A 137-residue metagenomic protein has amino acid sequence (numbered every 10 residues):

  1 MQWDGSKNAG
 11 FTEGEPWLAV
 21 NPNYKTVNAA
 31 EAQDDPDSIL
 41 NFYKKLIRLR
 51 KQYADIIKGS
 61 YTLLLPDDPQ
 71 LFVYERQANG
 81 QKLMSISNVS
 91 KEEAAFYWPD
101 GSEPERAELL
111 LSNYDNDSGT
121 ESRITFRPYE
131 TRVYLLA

Functional and structural regions predicted by a protein language model:
M1, Y74, D115, R132-L136: Short beta-strand element of the conserved SAM-dependent methyltransferase core
M1-L83, V89-A94: Loop/helix patches that line or flank the sugar-binding groove of alpha-linked glycan CAZymes
D4, L64-P66, P99, S112 (+2 more regions): A structural detector for beta-sheet-dominated domains
N23-K25, N113-N116: Short helix/strand-capping connector loops at secondary-structure junctions
D34, G101-P104, S118-T120: Short, glycine- and charge-enriched coil/turn segments that flank and shape catalytic ligand pockets
S87, N116-S118, Y129: A conserved amphipathic helix/loop scaffold that creates a polar/acidic microenvironment used either to coordinate
E93-Y114: Beta-strand-rich binding/interaction modules
T120-A137: C-terminal beta-strand-rich structural cap/linker in extracellular carbohydrate-active enzymes
